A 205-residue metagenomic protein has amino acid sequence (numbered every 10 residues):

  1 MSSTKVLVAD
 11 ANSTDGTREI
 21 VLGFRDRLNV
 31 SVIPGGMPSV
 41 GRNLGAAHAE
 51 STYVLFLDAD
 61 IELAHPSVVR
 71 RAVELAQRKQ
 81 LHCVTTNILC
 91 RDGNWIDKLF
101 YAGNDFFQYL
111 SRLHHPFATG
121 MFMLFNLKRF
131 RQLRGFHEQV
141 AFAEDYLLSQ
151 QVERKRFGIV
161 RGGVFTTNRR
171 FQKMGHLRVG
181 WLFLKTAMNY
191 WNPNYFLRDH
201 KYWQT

Functional and structural regions predicted by a protein language model:
S3-N12, I33-G35: Short beta-strand/loop segment that forms part of the nucleotide-sugar
D10-R18, I61-E62: A conserved acidic beta->alpha catalytic loop
I33-A49: Glycine-rich, basic loop-to-helix element that forms the pyrophosphate-binding segment of sugar-nucleotide handling
V54: Short aromatic/hydrophobic "clamp" motif used to bind/position activated sugar donors
P66-I96: Conserved donor NDP-sugar-binding/catalytic core segment of glycosyltransferases
C83, I88-W95, F106-F125: A recurrent flexible, glycine/aromatic-enriched loop bordering the glycosyltransferase active site that acts as
F142-L148: Acidic donor-binding loop at a coil-to-helix junction in glycosyltransferase catalytic cores that engages
E153-T205: Hydrophobic helical membrane-anchoring modules
